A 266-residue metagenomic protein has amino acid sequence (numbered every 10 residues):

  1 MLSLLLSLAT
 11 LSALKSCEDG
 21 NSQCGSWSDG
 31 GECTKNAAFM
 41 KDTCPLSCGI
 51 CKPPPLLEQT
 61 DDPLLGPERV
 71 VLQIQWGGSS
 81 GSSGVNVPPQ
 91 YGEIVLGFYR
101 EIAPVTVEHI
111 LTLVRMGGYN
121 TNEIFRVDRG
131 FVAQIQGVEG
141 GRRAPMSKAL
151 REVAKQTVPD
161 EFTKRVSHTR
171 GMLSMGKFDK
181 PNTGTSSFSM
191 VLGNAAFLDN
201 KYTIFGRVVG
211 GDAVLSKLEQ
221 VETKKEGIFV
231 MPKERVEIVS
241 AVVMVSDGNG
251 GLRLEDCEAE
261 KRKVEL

Functional and structural regions predicted by a protein language model:
M1-A13: Cleavable N-terminal signal peptides of Sec/SRP-targeted secreted and luminal proteins
L2, S22, D42, L46 (+2 more regions): Amphipathic alpha-helical interface elements that mediate macromolecular binding in regulatory proteins
S12-L14, S26-E32, K52-L266: Cyclophilin-like peptidyl-prolyl cis-trans isomerases
G20-K52: Secreted, short cysteine-rich peptides and small extracellular cysteine-rich domains stabilized by multiple disulfide
